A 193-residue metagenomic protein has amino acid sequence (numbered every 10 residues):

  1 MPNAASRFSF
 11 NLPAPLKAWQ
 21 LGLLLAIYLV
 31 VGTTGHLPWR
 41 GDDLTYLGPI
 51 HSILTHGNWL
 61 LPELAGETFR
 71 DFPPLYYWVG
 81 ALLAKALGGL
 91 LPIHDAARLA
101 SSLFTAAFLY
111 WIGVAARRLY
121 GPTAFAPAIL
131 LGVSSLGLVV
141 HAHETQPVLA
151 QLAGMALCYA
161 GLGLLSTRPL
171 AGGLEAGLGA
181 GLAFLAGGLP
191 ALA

Functional and structural regions predicted by a protein language model:
P2-A193: Membrane-integral, polyisoprenol-dependent glycosyltransferases of the GT-C/oligosaccharyltransferase superfamily
